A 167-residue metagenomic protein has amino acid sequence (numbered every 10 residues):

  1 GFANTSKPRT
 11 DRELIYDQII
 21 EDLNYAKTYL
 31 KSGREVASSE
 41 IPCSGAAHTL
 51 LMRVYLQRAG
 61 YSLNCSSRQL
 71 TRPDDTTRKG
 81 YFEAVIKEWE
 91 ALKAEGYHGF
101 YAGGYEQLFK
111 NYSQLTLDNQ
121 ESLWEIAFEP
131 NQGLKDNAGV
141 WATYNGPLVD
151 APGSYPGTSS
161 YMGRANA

Functional and structural regions predicted by a protein language model:
G1, I20-T28: Active-site-adjacent bridging/hinge elements
F2-D17: Aromatic/His-enriched, Gly/Pro-containing loop or helix-boundary segments that lie immediately adjacent to catalytic
N4-P8, R34, T71: A short, mixed-charge helix-start or loop-turn motif at secondary-structure junctions
Y16, L23-N24, I41, G45-H48 (+1 more regions): An aromatic- and glycine-enriched ligand-binding surface/loop that stacks and positions planar moieties
Y29-E40: Flexible helix-coil transition and linker loops at the boundaries of alpha-helical arrays
